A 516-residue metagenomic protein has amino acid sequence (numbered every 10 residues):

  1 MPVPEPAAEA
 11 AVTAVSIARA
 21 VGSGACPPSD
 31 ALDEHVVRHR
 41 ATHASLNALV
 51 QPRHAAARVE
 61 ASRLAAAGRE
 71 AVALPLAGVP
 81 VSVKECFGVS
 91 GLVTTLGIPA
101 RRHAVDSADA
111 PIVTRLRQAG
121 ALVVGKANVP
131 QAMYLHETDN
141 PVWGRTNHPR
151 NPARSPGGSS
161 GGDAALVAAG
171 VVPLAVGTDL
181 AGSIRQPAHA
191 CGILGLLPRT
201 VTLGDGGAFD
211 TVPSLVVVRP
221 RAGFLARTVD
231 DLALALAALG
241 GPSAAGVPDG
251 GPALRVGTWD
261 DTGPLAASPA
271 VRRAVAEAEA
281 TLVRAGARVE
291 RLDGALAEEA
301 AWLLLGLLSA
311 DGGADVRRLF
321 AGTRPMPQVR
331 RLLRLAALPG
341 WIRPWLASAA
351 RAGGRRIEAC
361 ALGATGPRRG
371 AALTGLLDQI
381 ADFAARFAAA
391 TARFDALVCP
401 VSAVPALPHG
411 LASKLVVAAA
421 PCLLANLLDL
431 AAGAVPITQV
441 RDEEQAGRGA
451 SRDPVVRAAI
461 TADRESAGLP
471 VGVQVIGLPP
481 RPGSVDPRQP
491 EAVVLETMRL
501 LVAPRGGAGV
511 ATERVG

Functional and structural regions predicted by a protein language model:
M1-S62, E277-A287, L469, G506-G516: An N-terminal boundary/leader segment
P28-D33, S107, P269-D293, V316-Q328 (+1 more regions): Acyltransferase
H35, A57, K84, L116 (+2 more regions): Conserved hydrophobic/aromatic pocket- or pore-lining residues that grip, position, or stack substrates in active sites
A41, A169, L174-L265, A276-A285 (+2 more regions): Structural helix-boundary/capping segments
L76-L96, R255, A310-A388, P436-V440 (+1 more regions): Short helix-loop capping/hinge segments that flank enzyme active sites or metal/cofactor-binding pockets
L76-P220, W259-D261, P400-S413, D442-G447: Short glycine/serine-rich loop/turn segments
G78, V93, V218-R221, A238-P325 (+1 more regions): Gly/Ser-rich, acidic/histidine-flanked active-site/gating loops
K414-A419: Charged helix-capping and loop-helix junction motifs
